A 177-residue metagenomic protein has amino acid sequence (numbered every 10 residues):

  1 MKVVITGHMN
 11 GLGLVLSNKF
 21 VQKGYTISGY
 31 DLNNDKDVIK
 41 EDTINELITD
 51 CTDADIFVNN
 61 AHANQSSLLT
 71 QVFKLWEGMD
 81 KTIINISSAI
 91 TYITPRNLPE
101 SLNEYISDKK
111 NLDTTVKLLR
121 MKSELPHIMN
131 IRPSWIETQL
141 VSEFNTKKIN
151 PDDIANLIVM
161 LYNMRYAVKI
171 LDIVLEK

Functional and structural regions predicted by a protein language model:
I5-Q22: N-terminal Rossmann NAD(P)H-binding glycine-rich loop of SDR-like oxidoreductase domains
I27-L47, S67: Adenosine-cofactor binding site in Rossmann-like domains, unifying the SAM/SAH pocket of S-adenosylmethionine-dependent
D42-D53, F73-K74: Conserved amphipathic alpha-helix within the SDR
I56-Q65, S87-I90: Conserved NAD(P)H cofactor-binding loop of Rossmann-fold oxidoreductase domains
V58, I84, P126-I131, V141: Hydrophobic structural elements of the Rossmann-like NAD(P)H-binding subdomain that define the short-chain
H62-I83: NAD(P)-cofactor binding segment of oxidoreductase domains
E77, K81-K122, S134-T138: Catalytic loop of short-chain dehydrogenase/reductase
N130, N145-K177: C-terminal helical subdomain
